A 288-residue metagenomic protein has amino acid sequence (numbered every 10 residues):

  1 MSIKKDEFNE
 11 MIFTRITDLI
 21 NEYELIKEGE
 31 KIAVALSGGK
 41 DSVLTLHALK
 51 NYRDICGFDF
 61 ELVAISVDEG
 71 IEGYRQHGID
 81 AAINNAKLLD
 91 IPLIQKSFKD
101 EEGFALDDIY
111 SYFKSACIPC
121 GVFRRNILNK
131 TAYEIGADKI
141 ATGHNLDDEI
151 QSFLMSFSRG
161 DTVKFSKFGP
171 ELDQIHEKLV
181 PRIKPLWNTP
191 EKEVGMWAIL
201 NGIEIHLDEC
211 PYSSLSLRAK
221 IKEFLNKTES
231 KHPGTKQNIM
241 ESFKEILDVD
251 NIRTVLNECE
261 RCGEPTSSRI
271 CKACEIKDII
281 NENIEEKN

Functional and structural regions predicted by a protein language model:
S2-K167, N188-N201: ATP-dependent adenylation/nucleotidyltransferase module used to activate substrates
L93, T266, D278: Cys/His-rich microdomains that often coordinate metals
I118-K130, S166-H176, E229-E245: Short, basic, helix/turn surface patches
D147-S230, T235: Catalytic subdomain that performs nucleotidyl-dependent activation
P211-L215, M240-E245, N257-C259: Small/polar glycine-rich anion-binding or flexible loop at a beta-alpha turn
E245-V255, R261-T266: Short, flexible, mixed-charge glycine/proline-rich loop motifs that serve as phosphate/nucleic-acid-contacting
E258-C262, C271-C274: Short cysteine-rich clusters marking metal-coordination/redox-active sites
A273-E286: Short Cys/His-rich micro-motifs in 6-15 aa windows
